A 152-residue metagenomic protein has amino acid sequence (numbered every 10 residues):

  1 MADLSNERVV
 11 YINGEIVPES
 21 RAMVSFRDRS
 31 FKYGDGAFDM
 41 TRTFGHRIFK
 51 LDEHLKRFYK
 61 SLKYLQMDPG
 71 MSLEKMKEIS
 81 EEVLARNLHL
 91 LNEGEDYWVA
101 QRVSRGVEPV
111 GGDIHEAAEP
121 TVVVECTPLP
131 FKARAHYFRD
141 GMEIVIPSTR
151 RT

Functional and structural regions predicted by a protein language model:
M1-T152: Conserved alpha/beta cores of soluble small-molecule-handling proteins
